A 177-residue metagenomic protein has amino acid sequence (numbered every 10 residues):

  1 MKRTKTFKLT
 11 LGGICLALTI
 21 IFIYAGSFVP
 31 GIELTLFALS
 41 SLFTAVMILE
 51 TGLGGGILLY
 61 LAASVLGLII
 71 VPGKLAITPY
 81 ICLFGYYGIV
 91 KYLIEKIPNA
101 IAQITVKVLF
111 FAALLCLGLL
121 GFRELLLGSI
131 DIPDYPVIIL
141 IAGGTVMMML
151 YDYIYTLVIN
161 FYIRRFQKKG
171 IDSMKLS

Functional and structural regions predicted by a protein language model:
K2-M47, G55: Hydrophobic transmembrane alpha-helices
K5, V137-S177: Alpha-helical transmembrane segments and their cytosolic interface
L9-G13, T35, I57-L61, T78 (+3 more regions): Hydrophobic alpha-helical transmembrane segments
Y24-E33, S64-L93: Interfacial aromatic-anchored transmembrane helix boundaries in multi-pass membrane proteins
M47-L58, E95-I101: Membrane-helix interface "capping/anchor" motifs
G73, V108-E124, T145-Y153: Mid-bilayer segments of alpha-helical transmembrane spans in multi-pass integral membrane proteins that mediate
I81-C116, L120: Short helix-perturbing small/polar motifs within transmembrane alpha-helices
R123-P136: Membrane-interface helix termini and inter-helical loops of multi-pass transporters
